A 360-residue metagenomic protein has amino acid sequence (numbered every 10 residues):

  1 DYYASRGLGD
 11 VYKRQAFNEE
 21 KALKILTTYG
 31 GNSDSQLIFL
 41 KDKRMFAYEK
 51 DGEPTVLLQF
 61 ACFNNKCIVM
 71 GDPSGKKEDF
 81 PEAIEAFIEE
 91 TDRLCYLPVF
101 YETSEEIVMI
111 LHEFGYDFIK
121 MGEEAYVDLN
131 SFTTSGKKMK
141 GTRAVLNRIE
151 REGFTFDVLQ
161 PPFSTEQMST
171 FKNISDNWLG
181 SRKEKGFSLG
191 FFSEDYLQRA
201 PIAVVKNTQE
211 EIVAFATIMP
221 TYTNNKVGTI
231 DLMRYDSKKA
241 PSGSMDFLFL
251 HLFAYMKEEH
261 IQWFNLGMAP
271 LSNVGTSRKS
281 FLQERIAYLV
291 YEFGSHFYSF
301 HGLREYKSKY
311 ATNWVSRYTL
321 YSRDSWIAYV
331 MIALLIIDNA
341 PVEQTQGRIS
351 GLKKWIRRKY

Functional and structural regions predicted by a protein language model:
D1-Y12: Single conserved hydrophobic/aromatic residue that forms the stacking wall/gate of nucleotide- or nucleobase-binding
Y3, D92-L97, E258-I261: Structural alpha-beta junctions
K13-V69, Y101-F118, N130-A144, F154-Q283 (+3 more regions): A conserved beta-strand-loop-helix scaffold within acyl/acetyltransferase catalytic domains
A61-P98, K120, K140-N147: Structured cytosolic domains appended to multi-pass membrane proteins
F118-E124: A charged helix-plus-loop insertion that forms the helical arch/lid used to bind and gate nucleic-acid substrates
V127: Short, conserved phosphate-binding/catalytic loop or strand-edge motifs used in phosphoryl-/nucleotidyl-transfer
L289-F297: A short acidic, glycine-rich active-site loop that binds or catalyzes chemistry on phosphate/adenosine moieties
